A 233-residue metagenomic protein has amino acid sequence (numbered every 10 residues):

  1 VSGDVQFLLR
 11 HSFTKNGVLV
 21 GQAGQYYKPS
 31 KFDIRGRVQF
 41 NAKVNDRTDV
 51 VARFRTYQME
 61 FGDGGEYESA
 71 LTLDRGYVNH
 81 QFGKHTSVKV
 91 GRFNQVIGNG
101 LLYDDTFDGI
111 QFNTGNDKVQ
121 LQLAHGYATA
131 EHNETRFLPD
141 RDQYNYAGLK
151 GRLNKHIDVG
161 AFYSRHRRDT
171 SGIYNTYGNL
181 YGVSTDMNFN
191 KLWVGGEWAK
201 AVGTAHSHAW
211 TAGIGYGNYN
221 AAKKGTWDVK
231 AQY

Functional and structural regions predicted by a protein language model:
V1-R92, I110-L121, R141, L149-K155 (+4 more regions): Beta-barrel outer-membrane channel/assembly domains of diderm bacteria
T72, L102-T106, P139-Q143: Short, amphipathic alpha-helical segments
F93-T135: Internal, well-ordered domain-core segments that constitute the primary functional module of diverse proteins
N99, A124-L180, W198-A212, T226-Y233: Outer-membrane beta-barrel translocator/channel fold
K223: Extracellular/periplasmic catalytic domains that process cell-envelope and extracellular macromolecules
